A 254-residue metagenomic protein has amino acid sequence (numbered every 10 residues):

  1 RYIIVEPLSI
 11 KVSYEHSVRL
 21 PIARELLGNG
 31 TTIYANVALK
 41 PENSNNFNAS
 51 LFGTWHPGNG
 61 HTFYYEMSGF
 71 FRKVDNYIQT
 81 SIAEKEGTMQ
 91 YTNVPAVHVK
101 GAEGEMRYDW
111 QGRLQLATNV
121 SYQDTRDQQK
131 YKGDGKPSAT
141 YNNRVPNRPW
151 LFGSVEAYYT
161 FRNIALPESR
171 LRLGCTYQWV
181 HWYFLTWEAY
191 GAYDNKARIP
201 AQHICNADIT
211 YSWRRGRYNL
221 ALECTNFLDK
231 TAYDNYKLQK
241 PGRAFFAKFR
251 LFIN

Functional and structural regions predicted by a protein language model:
R1, L8, V12-S13, K40-N48 (+3 more regions): Conserved C-terminal beta-signal and adjacent last beta-strands/turns of outer-membrane beta-barrel proteins
R1-E6, L20, A117, K132: Signature of Gram-negative outer-membrane beta-barrel scaffolds
S9-S13, P41-K100: Membrane-embedded beta-barrel scaffold of Gram-negative outer-membrane proteins
L20-N29, P41, N76, T80 (+3 more regions): Generic structural "secondary-structure junction" signal
A23-G30, Y77-K85, Q123, D127-P137 (+2 more regions): Outer-membrane beta-barrel translocator domains and adjoining extracellular loop/strand segments of Gram-negative
T31-L39, G87-N93, G101-E103, D134-V145 (+2 more regions): Extracellular loop and loop/strand-boundary signature of outer-membrane beta-barrel proteins
Y64-K73, T92-T186: Gram-negative outer-membrane beta-barrel transporters
